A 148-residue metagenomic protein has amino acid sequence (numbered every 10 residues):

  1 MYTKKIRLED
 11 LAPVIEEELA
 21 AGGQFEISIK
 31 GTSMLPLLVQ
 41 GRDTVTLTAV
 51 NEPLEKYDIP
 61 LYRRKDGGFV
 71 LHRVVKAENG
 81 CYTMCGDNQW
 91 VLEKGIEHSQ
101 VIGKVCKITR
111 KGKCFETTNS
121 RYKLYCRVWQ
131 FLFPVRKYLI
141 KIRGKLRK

Functional and structural regions predicted by a protein language model:
M1-K148: Extended hydrophobic leader/signal-anchor segments used for secretion and membrane insertion
